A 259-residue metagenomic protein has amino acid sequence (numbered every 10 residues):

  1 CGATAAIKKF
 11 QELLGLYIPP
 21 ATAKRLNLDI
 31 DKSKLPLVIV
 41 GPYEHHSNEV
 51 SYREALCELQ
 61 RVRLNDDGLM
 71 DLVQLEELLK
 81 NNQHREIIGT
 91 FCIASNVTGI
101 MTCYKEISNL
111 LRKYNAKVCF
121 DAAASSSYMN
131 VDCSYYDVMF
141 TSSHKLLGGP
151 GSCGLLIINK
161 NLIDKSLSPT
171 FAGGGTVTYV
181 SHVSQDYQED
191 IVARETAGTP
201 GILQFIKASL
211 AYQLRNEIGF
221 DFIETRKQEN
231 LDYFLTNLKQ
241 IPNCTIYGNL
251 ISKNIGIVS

Functional and structural regions predicted by a protein language model:
C1-S259: Pyridoxal 5′-phosphate
